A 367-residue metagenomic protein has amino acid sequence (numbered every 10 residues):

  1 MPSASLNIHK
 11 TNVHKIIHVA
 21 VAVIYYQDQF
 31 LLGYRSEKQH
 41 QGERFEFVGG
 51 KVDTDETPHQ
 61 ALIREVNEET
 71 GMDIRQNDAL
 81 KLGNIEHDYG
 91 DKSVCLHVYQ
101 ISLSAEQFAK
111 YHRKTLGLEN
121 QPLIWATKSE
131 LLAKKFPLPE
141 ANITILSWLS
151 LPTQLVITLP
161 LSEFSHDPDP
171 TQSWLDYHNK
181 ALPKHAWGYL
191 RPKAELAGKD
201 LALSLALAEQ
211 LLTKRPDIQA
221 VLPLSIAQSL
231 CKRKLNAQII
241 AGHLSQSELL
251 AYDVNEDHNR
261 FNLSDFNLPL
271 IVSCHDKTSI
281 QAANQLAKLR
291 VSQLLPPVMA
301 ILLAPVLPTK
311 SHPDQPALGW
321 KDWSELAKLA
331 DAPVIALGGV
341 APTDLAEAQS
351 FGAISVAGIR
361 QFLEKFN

Functional and structural regions predicted by a protein language model:
P2-L31, N84, Y99: Conserved N-terminal beta-strand and adjoining loop/helix that marks the start of the Nudix/MutT-like hydrolase domain
Y26-E69, Q219-V221: Conserved Nudix-box catalytic region and its N-terminal flanking loop in Nudix hydrolases and closely related
D28, N84-K114, S129-E130: Active-site-adjacent beta-strand/loop module that shapes the phosphate/pyrophosphate-binding cleft
H40, R44, L116-A186: Nudix hydrolase/Nudix homology domain
V156, C274-D276, A317-D322, A327 (+3 more regions): Glycine-rich adenosine-cofactor-binding loop
I157-P160, H185-Q285, R290-V291, M299-A304: Catalytic beta/alpha-barrel core
Q172, A202-L207, Q315-W323: Charged helix-capping and loop-helix junction motifs
G242-V254, A300-D314, V340-N367: Glycine-rich phosphate-binding active-site loops on the catalytic face of alpha/beta enzymes
